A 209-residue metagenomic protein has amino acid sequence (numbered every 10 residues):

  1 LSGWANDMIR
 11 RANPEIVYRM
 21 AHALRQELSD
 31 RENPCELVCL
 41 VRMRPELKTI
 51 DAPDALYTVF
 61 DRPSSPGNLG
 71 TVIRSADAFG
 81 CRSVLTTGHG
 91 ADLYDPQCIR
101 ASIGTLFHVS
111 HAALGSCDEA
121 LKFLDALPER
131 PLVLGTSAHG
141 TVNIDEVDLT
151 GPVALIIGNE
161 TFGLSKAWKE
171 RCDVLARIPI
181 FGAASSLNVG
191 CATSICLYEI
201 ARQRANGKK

Functional and structural regions predicted by a protein language model:
L1-D30, R130: N-terminal positively charged helical leader segments and presequences
I9-A12, L40, P45, T49-G140: RNA substrate-binding interface of SAM-dependent RNA methyltransferases
V17-A21, S110-A112, A176: General small-molecule cofactor/ligand-binding pocket signal
R19, D51-T58, R171-I180: Glycine/charged-rich beta-loop-alpha catalytic/anionic-binding loops adjacent to active sites
H22-R25, H89-A91, C117, E160-F162 (+1 more regions): Short, acidic/turn-prone active-site loops that include or flank metal/cofactor- and phosphate-binding residues
L37-C39, S75-F79, L93-F107, K166-K209: Structured adenosyl-cofactor binding patch, chiefly the S-adenosyl-L-methionine
L134-A184: Active-site/ligand-binding-proximal alpha/beta "capping" segment
